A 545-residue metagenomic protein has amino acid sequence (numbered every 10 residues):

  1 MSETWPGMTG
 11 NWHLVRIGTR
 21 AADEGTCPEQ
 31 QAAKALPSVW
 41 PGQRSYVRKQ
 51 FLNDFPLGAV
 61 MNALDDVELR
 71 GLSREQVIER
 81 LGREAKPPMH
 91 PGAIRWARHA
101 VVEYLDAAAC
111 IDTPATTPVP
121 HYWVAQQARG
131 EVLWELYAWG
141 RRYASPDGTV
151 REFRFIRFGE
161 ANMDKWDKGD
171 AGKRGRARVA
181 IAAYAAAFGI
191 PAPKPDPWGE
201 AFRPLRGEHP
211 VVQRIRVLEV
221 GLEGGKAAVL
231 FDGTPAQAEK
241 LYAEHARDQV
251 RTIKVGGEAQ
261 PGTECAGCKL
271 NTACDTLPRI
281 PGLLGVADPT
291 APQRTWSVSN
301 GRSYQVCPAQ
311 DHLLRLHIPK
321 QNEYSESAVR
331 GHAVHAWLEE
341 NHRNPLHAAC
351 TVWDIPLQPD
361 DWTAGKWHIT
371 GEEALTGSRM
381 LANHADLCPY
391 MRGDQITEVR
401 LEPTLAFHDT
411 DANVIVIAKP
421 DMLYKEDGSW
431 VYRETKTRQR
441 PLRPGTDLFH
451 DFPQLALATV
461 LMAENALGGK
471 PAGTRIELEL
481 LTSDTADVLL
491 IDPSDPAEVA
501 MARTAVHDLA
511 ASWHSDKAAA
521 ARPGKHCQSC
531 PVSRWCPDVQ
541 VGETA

Functional and structural regions predicted by a protein language model:
M1-E84: Charged, amphipathic alpha-helical stretches
M1-G25, Q30-A32, P261-A333, E339: C-terminal, charged and often intrinsically disordered regions of DNA end-processing helicases and nucleases
M1-V15, W166-R174, A185-A287, A463-A545: Metal-dependent nuclease catalytic regions and adjoining charged, substrate-binding loops involved in nucleic-acid end
Y46-W123, R330-T410: A non-catalytic, helix-rich entry segment at domain boundaries
F51-A85, V150-I156, P210-Y242: Long, contiguous, compositionally biased segments that the model treats as domain-scale units
T113-P193, E402-A466, A505: Non-catalytic protein-protein interaction segments used by genome-maintenance enzymes to assemble and couple activities
F158-D167, Y242-K254, P308-N322, Y432 (+2 more regions): Short amphipathic alpha-helical segments and their helix-coil junctions
Q305-L313, K320, G331, H335 (+6 more regions): Long, low-complexity hydrophobic alpha-helices enriched in A/L/V/I and glycine
